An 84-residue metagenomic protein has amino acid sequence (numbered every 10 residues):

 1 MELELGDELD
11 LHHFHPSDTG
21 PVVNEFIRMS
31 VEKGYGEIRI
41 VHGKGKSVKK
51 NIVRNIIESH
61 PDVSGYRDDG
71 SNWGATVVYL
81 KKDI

Functional and structural regions predicted by a protein language model:
M1-I84: Long, charged, low-complexity intrinsically disordered regions
